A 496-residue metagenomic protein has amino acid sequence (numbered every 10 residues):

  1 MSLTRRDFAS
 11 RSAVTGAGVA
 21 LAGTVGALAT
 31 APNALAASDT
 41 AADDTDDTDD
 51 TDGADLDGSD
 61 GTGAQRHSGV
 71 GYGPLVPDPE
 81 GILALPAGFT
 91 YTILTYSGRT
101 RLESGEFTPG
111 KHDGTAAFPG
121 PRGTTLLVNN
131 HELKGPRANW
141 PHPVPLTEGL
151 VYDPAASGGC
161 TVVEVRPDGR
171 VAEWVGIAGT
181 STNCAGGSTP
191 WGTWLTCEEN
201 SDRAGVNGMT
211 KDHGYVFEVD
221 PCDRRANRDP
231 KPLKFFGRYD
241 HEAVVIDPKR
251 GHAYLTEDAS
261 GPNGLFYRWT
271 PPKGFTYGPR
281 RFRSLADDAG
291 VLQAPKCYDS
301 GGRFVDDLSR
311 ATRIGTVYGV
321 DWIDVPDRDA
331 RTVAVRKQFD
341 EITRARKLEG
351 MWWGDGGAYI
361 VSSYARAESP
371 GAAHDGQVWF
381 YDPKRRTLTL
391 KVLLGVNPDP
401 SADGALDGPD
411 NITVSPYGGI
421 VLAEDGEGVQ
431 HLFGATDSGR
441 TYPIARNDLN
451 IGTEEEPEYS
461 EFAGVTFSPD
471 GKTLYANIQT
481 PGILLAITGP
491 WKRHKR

Functional and structural regions predicted by a protein language model:
M1-D7: N-terminal secretory signal peptides
D7-N33: N-terminal export signals
G23-L85: C-terminal segment of N-terminal export signals and the immediately downstream linker at the start of the mature
S157-R166, K211-D223, R268-P271, G376-P383 (+1 more regions): Beta-propeller blade signature
G302-K391: Beta-propeller domains
V361-Y364, A402-R440: Loop/turn-rich, solvent-exposed surfaces of beta-rich toroidal or solenoidal domains
L394-D410, G439-F467: Conserved blade-ending motifs and adjacent loop-strand segments that build the rim/top face of beta-propeller domains
T466-R496: Blade-level signature of beta-propeller repeat domains, shared across WD40, Kelch, NHL, RCC1 and BNR/Asp-box propellers
